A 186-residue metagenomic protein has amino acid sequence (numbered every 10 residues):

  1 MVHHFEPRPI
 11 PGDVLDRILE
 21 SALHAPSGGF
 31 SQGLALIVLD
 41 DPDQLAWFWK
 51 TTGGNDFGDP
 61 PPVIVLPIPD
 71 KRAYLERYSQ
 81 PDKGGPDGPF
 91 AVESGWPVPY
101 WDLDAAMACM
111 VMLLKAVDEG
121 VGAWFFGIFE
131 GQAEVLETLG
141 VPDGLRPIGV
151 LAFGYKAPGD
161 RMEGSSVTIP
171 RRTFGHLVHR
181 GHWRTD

Functional and structural regions predicted by a protein language model:
M1-R17: A short N-terminal beta-strand-loop micro-motif at the entrance of redox/enzyme domains
M1-V2, Q80-K83, I148-D186: C-terminal helix-cap and adjacent tail motif
R17, S21-G28: N-terminal structural module
A22-L23, V65, G85-T138: Small-aliphatic-rich amphipathic alpha-helix that forms the alpha element of a beta-alpha
F30-A105: Glycine/small-residue-rich phosphate/adenosyl-binding loop
A35, F129, G149: Residue-level "edge-of-site" marker
D56-P67, L139-E163: A glycine-rich helix N-cap at a beta->alpha junction
